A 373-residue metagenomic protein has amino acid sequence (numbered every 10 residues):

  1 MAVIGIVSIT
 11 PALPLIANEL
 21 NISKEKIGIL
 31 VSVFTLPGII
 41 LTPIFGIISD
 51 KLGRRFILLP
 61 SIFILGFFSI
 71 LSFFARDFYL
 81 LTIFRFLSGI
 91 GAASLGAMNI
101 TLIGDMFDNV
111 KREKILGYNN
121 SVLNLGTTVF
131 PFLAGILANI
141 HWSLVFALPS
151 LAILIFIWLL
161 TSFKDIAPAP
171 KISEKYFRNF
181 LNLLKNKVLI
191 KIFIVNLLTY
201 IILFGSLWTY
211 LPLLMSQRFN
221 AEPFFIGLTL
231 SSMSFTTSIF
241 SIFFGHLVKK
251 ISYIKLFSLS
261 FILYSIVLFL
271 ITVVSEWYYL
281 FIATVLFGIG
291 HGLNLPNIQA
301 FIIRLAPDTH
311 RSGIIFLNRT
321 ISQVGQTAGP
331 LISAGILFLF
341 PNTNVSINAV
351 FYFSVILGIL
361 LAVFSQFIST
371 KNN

Functional and structural regions predicted by a protein language model:
N21, G53, F74-L80, D108 (+2 more regions): Helix-breaking motifs and short loop linkers at transmembrane-helix boundaries and internal kinks in secondary membrane
I40-R76: Conserved MFS/SLC helix-loop-helix module at the cytosolic interface between two early adjacent transmembrane helices
T42-G53, F240-S252, L337: Helix-to-loop junctions at the C-terminal end of transmembrane segments in multipass secondary transporters
F68, Y79-L87, Y278-L286: Paired small-residue
F78, F84-L123: Cytoplasmic helix-loop-helix junction between adjacent transmembrane helices in 12-TM secondary transporters
Y118-T161: Helix-loop-helix hairpin linking two adjacent transmembrane segments in secondary transporters
S150-A169, L361-S369: C-terminal membrane-cytosol helix-exit motif in multi-pass small-molecule transporters
K164-F193: Juxtamembrane intracellular "pre-TM" segments in multi-pass secondary transporters
